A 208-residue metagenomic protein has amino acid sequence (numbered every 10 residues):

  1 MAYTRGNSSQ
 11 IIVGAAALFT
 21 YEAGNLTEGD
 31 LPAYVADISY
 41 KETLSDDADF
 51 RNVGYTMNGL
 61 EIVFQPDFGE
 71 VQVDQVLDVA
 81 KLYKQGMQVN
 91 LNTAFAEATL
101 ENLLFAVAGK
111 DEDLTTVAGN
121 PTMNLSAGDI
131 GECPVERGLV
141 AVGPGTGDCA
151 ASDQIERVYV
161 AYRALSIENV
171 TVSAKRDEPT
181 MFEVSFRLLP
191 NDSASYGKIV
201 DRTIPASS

Functional and structural regions predicted by a protein language model:
M1-S208: Signature of extracytoplasmic/envelope-associated structural regions
